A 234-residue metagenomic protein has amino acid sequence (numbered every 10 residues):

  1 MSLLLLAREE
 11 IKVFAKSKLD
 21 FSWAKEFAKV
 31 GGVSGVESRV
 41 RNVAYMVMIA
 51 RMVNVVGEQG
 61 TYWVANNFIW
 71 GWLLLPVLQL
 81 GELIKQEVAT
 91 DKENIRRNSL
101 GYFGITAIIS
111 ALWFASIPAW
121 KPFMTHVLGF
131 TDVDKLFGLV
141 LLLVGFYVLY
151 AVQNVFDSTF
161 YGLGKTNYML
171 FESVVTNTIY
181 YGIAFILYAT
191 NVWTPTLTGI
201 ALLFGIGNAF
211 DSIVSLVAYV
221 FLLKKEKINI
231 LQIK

Functional and structural regions predicted by a protein language model:
M1, T125-G129, D134, N167 (+3 more regions): Membrane-interface helix-loop junctions in multi-pass transport and translocation proteins
M1-N42, K224-K234: Interhelical loop/hinge segments that connect adjacent transmembrane helices in multipass membrane
W23-G31, I49-L73, E93, V133-F137 (+1 more regions): Interfacial/gating helices of multi-pass transporter permease domains
R39-L75, E87, T125-L128, T190-N191: Helix-terminus/linker motif at the lipid-water interface of multi-pass membrane proteins
V56, G162-L163, W193-T194: Helix-loop interface residues and adjacent transmembrane-helix termini in multi-pass membrane transporters, primarily
Y62-A115, Q153-Y161, Y168: Small-residue-rich hydrophobic transmembrane alpha-helices
W72, T131-F156, F171, G182: Alpha-helical transmembrane segments of multi-pass membrane proteins
A111-F137: Short membrane-interface helical motifs at transmembrane helix boundaries in multi-pass membrane transporters
